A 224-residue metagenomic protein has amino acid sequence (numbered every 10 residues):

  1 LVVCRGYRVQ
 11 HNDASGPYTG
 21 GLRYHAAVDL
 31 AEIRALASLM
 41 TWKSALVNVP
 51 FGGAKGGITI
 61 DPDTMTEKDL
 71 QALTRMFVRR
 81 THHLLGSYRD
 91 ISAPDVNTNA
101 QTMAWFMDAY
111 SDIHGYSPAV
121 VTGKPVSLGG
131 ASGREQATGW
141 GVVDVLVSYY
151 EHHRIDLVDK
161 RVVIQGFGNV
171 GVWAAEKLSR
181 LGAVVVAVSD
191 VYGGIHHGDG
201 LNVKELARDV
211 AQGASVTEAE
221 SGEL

Functional and structural regions predicted by a protein language model:
L1-S132: N-terminal ligand-binding/catalytic initiation module
T122, G130-L224: Glycine-rich phosphate/diphosphate-binding loop of Rossmann-like nucleotide-binding domains
